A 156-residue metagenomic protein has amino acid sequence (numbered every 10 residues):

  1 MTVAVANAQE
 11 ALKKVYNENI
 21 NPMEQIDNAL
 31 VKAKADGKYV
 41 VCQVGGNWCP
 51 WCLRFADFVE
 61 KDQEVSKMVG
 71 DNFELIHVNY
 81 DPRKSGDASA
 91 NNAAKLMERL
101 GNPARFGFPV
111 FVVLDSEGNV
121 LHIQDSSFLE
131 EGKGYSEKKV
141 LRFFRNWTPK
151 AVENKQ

Functional and structural regions predicted by a protein language model:
M1-Q9: Bacterial Sec-dependent N-terminal signal peptides
Q9-D27: Short N-terminal segments immediately surrounding and downstream of signal-peptide cleavage
I20-P22, V65-A93: Thiol-based oxidoreductase modules, predominantly thioredoxin-like and allied folds used for disulfide exchange
P22-V40: A short beta-strand-turn-helix
D36-P50: Short active-site neighborhood of thiol/selenol oxidoreductases, capturing the structured segment around
C49-C52, F111: The canonical Cys-X-X-Cys-His
C52-G70: Typically the conserved alpha-helix immediately C-terminal to a functionally engaged Cys/Sec in thioredoxin-like
R99-E153: Non-catalytic, surface beta->alpha helical segment in thiol-disulfide oxidoreductase systems
